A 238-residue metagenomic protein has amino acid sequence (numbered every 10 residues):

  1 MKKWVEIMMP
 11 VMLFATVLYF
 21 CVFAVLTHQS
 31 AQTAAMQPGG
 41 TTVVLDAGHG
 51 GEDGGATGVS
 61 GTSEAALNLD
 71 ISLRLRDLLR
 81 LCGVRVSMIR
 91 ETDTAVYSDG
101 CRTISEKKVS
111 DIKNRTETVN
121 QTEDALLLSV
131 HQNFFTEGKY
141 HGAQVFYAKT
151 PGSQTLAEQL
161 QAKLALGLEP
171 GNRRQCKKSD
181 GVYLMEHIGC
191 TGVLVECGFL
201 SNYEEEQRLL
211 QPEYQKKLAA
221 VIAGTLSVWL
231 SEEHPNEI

Functional and structural regions predicted by a protein language model:
M1-I238: Catalytic-site microenvironment of enzymes that process N-acetyl-hexosamine-containing cell-wall polysaccharides
